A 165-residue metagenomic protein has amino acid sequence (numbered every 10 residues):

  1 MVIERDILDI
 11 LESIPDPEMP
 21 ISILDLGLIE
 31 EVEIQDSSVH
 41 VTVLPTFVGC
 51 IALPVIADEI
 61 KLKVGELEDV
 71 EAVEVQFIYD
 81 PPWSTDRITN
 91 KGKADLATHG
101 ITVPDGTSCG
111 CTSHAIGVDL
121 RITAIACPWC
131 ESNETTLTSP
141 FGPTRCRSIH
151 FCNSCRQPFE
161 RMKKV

Functional and structural regions predicted by a protein language model:
M1-V165: Domain-level signature for proteins that mediate thiol-based redox and metal-cofactor handling
